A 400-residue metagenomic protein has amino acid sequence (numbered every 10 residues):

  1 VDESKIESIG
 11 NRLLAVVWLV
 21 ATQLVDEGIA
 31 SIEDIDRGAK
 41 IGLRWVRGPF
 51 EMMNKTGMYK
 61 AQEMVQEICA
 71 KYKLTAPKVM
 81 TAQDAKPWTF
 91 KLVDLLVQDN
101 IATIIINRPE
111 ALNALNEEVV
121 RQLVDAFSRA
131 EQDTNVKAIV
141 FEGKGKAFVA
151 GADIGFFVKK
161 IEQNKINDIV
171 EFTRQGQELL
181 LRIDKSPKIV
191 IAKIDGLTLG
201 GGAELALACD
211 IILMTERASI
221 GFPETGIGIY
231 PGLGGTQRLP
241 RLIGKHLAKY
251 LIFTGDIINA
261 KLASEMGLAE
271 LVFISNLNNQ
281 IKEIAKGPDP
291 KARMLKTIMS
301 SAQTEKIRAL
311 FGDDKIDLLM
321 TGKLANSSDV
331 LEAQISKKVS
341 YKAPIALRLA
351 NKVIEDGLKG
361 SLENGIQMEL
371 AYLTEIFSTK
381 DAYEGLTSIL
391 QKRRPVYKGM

Functional and structural regions predicted by a protein language model:
V1-D99, N107, K160, N164 (+4 more regions): N-terminal glycine-rich phosphate-binding loop for ADP-containing cofactors
D84-K144, Q163, N167, F172-R174 (+4 more regions): Conserved CoA-thioester-binding segment of acyl-CoA-metabolizing enzymes
I104, R108, Q122-L123, F141 (+8 more regions): Terminal peptide-recognition signature
D133, S186-P187, T379, K392: Acidic-histidine catalytic/liganding microenvironments
K146-K159: Amphipathic alpha-helical interaction surfaces in cytosolic regulatory modules
G151, V170-T173, Q177, G200 (+2 more regions): Glycine-rich phosphate-binding loop at the start of an alpha helix
R182-G200, L205-S219, G226-Q334: Crotonase-fold acyl-CoA enzyme core
K380-M400: Generic C-terminus detector
